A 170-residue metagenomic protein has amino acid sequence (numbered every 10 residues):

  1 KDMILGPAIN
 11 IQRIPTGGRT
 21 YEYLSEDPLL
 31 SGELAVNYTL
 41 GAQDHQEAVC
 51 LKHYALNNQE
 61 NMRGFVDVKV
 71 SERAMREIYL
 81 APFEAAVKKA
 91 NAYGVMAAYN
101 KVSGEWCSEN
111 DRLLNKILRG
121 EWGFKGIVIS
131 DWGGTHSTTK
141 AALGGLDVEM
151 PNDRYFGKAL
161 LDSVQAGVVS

Functional and structural regions predicted by a protein language model:
K1-S170: Glycoside hydrolase catalytic-domain context in secreted enzymes
